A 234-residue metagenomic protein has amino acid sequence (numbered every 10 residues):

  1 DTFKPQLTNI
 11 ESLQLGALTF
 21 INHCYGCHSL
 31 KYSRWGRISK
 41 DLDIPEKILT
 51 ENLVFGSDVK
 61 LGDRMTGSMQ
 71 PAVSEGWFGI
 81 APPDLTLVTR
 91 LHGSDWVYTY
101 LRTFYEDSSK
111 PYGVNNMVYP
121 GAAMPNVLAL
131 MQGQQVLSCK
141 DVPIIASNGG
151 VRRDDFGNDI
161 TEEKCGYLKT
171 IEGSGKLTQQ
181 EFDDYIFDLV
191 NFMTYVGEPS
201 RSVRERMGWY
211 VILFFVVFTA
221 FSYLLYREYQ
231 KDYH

Functional and structural regions predicted by a protein language model:
D1-L18, S29-K40, G197-E205: Electrostatic cytochrome c docking/interface patches
E11, L15, T19, D84 (+4 more regions): Extracytoplasmic/secreted proteins, especially bacterial periplasmic and envelope-associated proteins
L18-I21, D159: Processing junctions and N-termini across compartments
F20-K31, L189: The canonical Cys-X-X-Cys-His
D43-F156, G166-F182: Electron-transfer interface patches adjacent to heme c in soluble/periplasmic c-type cytochromes and di-/multiheme
T161, Y167-L168, F215, R227: Mature, matrix/stroma-exposed regions of nuclear-encoded mitochondrial and chloroplast proteins
Q179-V203, M207, V211: Juxtamembrane amphipathic/hinge helix adjacent to a transmembrane helix
R204-H234: Juxtamembrane interface at the cytosolic side of transmembrane helices
